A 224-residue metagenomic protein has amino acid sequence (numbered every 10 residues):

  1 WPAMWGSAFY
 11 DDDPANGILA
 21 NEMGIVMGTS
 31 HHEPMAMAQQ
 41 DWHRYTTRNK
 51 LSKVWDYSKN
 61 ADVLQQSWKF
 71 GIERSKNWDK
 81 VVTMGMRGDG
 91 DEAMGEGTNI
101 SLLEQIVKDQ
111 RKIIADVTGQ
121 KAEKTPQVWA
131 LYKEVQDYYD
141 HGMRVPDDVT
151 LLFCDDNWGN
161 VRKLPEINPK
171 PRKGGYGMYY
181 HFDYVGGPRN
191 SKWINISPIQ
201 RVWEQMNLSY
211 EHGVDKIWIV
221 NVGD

Functional and structural regions predicted by a protein language model:
W1-M4, D155-G159, P165-D224: Structured mid-domain segments that build the active-site/substrate or prosthetic-cofactor binding neighborhood
P2, R48-V54, R87-G97, D183-N195: Glycine- and acidic
G6, P14-E22, Y57-K173: Gly/Pro-rich turn-and-neighbor structural signature
A8-A36: Aromatic-lined substrate-binding rim segments of carbohydrate-active enzymes
F9-Y10, E33-A36, D89-D91, V135 (+3 more regions): Solvent-exposed loop/turn segments at secondary-structure junctions within structured extracellular/periplasmic domains
N16-G17, H32, A38-D41, V161-P165 (+1 more regions): Short, solvent-exposed loop/turn and secondary-structure capping segments
E33-W68, M94, K173-Y179: Active-site-adjacent "subsite" loops/lids of carbohydrate-active enzymes
